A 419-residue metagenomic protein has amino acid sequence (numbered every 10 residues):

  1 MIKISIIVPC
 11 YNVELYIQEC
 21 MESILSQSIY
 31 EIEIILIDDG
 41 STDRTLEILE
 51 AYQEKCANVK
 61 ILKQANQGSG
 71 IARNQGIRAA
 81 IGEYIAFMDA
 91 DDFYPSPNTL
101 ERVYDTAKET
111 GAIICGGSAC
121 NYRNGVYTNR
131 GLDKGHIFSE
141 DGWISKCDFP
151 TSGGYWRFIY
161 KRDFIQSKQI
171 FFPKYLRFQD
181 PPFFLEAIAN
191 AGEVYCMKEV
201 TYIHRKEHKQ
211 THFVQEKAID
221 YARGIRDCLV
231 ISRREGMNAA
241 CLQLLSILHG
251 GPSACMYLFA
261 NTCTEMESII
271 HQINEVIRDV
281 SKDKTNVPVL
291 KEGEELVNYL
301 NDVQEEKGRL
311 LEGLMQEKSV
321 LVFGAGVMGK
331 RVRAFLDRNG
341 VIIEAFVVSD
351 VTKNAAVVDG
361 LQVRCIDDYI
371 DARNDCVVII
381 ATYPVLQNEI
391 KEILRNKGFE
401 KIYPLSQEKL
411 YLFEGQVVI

Functional and structural regions predicted by a protein language model:
N12-S26: Short, well-formed alpha-helical segments that are part of the catalytic scaffolds of diverse glycosyltransferases
S23, D38-E47: A conserved acidic beta->alpha catalytic loop
E31-G40, K60-A65, D89-A90: Short beta-strand/loop segment that forms part of the nucleotide-sugar
Q64-A80, A90: Glycine-rich, basic loop-to-helix element that forms the pyrophosphate-binding segment of sugar-nucleotide handling
S69, A90-Y195, H204-A218, A260: Donor-binding/catalytic cores of nucleotide-activated saccharide and glycerol-phosphate transferases/polymerases
I85: Short aromatic/hydrophobic "clamp" motif used to bind/position activated sugar donors
R205-S319, A325-R338, I380, I419: C-terminal subregions of glycosyltransferases and related glycan-biosynthesis enzymes
E292-I419: Hydrophobic, well-ordered beta-alpha structural blocks that scaffold small-molecule cofactor pockets
